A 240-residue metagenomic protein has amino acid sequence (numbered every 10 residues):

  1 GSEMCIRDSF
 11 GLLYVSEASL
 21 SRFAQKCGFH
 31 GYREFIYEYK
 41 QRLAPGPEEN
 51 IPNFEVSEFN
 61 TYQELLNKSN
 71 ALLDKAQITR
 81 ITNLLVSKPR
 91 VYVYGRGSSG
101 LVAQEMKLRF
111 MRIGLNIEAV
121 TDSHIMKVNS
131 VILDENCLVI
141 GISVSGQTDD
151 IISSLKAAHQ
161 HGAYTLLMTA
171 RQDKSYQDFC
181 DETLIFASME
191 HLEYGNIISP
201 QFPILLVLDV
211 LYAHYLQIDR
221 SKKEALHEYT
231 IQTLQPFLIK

Functional and structural regions predicted by a protein language model:
G1-C5: Short, small-residue-biased leader/transition segments that mark boundaries at the very start of proteins
F10, A24: The alpha-helix within a helix-turn-helix
G11-S16: Central "turn" residue of the DNA-binding helix-turn-helix
C27-G46: Short, basic, alpha-helical segments at the C-terminal edge of helix-turn-helix-like DNA-binding modules
N70-S87: A short, well-structured juxtamembrane/interface segment
V86-L206, V210-R220: Glycine-rich phosphate-binding loops that contact phosphosugars or nucleotide phosphates
S221-K240: A short, charged, Gly/Pro-tolerant segment at domain boundaries
